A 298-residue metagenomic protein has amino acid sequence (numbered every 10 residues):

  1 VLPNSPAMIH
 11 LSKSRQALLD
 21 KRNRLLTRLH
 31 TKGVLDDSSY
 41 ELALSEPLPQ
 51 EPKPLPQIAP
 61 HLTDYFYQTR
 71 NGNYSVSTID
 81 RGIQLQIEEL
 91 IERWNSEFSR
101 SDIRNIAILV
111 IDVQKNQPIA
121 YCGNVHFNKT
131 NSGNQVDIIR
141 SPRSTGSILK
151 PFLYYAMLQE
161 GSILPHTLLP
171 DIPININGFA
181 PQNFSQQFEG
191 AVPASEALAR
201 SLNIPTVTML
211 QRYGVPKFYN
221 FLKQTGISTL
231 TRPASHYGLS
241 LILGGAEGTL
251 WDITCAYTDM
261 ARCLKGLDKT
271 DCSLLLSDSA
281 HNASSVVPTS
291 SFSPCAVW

Functional and structural regions predicted by a protein language model:
V1-L2, R28, V76, A107-I111 (+3 more regions): Soluble periplasmic/extracytoplasmic beta-strand elements of cell-envelope proteins
V1-L85, E89, Q182, K223 (+4 more regions): Non-catalytic, structured segments within soluble enzyme domains
S14, I79, I106-A107, L169-I174 (+2 more regions): Active-site-adjacent helix/loop patches that line small-molecule binding or acyl-intermediate pockets
Q16-D20, T31-P49, I103-I111, L169-N175 (+1 more regions): Acidic/histidine-enriched alpha-helical segments
R24, L29, I87, N116 (+3 more regions): Active-site SXXK
D36, P118-I119: Generic structural signal for well-ordered beta-strand positions
K53-Q68, I163-F218, N282-W298: Conserved catalytic neighborhood of penicillin-recognizing serine enzymes
S77-F98, V110-D112, Y121, N128-I138 (+1 more regions): A penicillin-recognizing enzyme superfamily signal
